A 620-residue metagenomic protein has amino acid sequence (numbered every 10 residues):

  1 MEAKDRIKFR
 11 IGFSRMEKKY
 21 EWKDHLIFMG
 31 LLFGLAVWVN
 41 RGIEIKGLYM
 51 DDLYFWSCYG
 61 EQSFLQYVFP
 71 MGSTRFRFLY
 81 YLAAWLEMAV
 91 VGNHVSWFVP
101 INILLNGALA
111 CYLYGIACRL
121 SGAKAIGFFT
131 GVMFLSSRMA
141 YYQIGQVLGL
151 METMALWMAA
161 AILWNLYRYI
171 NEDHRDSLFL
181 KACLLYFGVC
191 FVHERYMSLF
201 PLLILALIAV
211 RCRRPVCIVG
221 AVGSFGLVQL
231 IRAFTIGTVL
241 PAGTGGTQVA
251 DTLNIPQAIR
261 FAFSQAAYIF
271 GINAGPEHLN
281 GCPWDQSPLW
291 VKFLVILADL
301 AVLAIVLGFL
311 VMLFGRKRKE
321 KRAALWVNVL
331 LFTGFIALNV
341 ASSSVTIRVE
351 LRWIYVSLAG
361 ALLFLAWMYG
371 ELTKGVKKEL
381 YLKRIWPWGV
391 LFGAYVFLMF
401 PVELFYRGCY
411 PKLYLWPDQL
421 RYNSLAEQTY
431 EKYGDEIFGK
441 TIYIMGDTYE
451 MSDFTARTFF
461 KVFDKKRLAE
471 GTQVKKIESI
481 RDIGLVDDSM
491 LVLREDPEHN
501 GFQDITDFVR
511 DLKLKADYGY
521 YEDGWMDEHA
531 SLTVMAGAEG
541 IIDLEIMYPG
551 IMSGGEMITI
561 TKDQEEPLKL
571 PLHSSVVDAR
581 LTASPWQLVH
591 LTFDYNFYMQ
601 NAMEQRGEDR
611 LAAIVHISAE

Functional and structural regions predicted by a protein language model:
M50-V90, Q229, A233-F309, L351: Membrane-lumen/periplasm interface segments of multi-pass, membrane-embedded glycan/lipid transferases
P100-S121, A161-N165, A304-V311: Transmembrane-helix motifs of polytopic, lipid-linked glycan transferases
L113-M139, L156-W157: Transmembrane-helix signature of polytopic, membrane-embedded enzymes that assemble or transfer cell-envelope glycans
A117, G393-D464: Membrane-embedded, lumen/periplasm-facing catalytic core of multi-pass transferases that use lipid-linked donors
S177-H193, F200-L205: Membrane-interface alpha helices of multi-pass inner-membrane proteins
S198-L230: Perimembrane helix-loop-helix junctions
G223, K321, L325, Y369-F405: Signature aromatic-anchored transmembrane alpha helix within multi-pass, membrane-resident enzymes that catalyze glycan
G434, K465-E620: C-terminal luminal/periplasmic domains and tails of membrane-associated envelope-modifying transferases
